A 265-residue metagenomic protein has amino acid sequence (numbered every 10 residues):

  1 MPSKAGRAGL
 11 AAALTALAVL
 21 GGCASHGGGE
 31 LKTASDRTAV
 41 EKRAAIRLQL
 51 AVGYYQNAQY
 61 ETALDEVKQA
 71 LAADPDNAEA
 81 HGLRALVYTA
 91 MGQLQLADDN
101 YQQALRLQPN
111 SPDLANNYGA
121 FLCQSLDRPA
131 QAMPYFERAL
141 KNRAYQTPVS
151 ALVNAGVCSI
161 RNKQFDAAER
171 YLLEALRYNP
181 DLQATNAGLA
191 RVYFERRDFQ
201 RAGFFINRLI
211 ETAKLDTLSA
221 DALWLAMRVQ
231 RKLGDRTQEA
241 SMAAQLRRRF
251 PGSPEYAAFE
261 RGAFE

Functional and structural regions predicted by a protein language model:
L17-V40: Bacterial Sec signal peptide processing site at the extreme N-terminus
G27-S35, R170, T212-E265: Terminal, low-structured helical/coil segments at or just beyond the last alpha-helical repeat
A39, A73, L107-Q108, N142-A144 (+3 more regions): Structural marker of alpha-solenoid helical repeat scaffolds
A39-A73, A90: Alpha-helical segment of the N-proximal tetratricopeptide repeat
Q49, L83, N117-Y118, L152-N154 (+2 more regions): Canonical tetratricopeptide repeat
A58-D65, M91-Q103, D127-E137, N162-E174 (+2 more regions): Structural signature of tandem alpha-helical TPR/SEL1-like repeats, specifically the intra-repeat loop/turn
A80, L114, V149-A151, T185 (+2 more regions): TPR alpha-solenoid repeat register
